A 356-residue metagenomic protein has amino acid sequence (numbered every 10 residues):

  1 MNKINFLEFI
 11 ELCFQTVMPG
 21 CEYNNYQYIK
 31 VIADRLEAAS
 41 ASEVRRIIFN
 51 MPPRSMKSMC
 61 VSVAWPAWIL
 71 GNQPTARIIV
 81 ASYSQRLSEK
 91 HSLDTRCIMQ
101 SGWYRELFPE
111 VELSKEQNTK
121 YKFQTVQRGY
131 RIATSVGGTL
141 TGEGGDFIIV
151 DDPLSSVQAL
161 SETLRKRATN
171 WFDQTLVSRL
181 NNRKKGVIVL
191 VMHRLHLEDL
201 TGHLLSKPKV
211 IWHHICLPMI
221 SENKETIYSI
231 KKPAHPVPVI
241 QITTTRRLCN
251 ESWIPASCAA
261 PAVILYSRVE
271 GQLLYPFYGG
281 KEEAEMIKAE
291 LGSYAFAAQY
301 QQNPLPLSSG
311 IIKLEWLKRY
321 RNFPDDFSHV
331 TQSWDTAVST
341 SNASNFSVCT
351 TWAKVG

Functional and structural regions predicted by a protein language model:
M1-R45, C258: N-terminal accessory segments
V44-V63: Walker A/P-loop
S62-N72: Walker A/P-loop NTP-binding motif
A81-G137: Conserved nucleotide-state-sensing and coupling region of NTP-binding domains
Y121-F172: Conserved RecA-like ASCE ATPase "motif II neighborhood" in helicase/translocase motors
L160, N170-K224: Replace "adjacent to P-loop NTPase cores in ATP/GTP-dependent enzymes" with "adjacent to NTP-binding cores
K231-H235, I240-T243, L248-S257, A262-T336: ATPase catalytic-site recognition across NTP-hydrolyzing enzymes
T350-G356: Nucleic-acid-processing active sites and adjacent nucleic-acid-binding tracks, predominantly divalent metal-dependent
